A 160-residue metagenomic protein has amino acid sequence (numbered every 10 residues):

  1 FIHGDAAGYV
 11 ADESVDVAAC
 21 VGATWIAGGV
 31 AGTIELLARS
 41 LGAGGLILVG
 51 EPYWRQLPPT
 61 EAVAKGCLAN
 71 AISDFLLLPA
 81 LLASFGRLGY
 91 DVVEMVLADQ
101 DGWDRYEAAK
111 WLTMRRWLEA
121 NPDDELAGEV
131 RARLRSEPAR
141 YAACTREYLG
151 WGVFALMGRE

Functional and structural regions predicted by a protein language model:
F1-A6: Conserved SAM-binding strand-loop segment of SAM-dependent methyltransferases
A7-A18: A short acidic, Gly/Pro-enriched loop at the edge of an enzyme's catalytic core that lines a small-molecule cofactor
D16-A31: A short SAM/SAH-binding and catalytic strip from SAM-dependent methyltransferases
V21, G50-E51: Alpha/beta-hydrolase-fold catalytic nucleophile elbow
A31-L46: A short glycine-rich, Lys/Arg-flanked "PGG" loop and its adjoining helix->strand segment in the class I
P52-I72: Short, glycine-/aromatic-enriched active-site segment of Class I SAM-dependent methyltransferases
S73-M95: Short alpha-helix
E94-E160: Conserved Class I S-adenosyl-L-methionine
